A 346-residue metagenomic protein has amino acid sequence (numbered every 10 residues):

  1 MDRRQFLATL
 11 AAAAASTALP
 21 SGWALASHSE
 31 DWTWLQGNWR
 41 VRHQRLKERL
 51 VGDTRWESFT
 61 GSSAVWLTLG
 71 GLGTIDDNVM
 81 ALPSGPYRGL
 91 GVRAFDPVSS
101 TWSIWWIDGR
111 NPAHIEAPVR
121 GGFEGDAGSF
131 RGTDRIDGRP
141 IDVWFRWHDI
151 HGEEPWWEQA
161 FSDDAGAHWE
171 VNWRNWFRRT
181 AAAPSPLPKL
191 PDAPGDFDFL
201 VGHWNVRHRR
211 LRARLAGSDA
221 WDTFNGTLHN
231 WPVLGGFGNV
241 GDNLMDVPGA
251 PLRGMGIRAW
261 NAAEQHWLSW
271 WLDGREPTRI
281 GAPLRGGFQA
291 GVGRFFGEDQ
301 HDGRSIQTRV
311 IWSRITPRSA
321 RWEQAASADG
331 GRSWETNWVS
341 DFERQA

Functional and structural regions predicted by a protein language model:
Q5-A24: N-terminal export signals
P20-R40: C-terminal segment of N-terminal export signals and the immediately downstream linker at the start of the mature
W23, V41-W144, R207-H301, Q307-R309: Central antiparallel beta-sheet cores of small beta-barrel/beta-sandwich binding domains
H28, P184-D192: N-terminal pre-domain segments of enzymes
G37-N38, L200-H203: A glycine-anchored, Pro-Gly-centered beta-turn/N-cap motif
L69, D149-E153, L234-G235, T316-R318: Residue-level recognition of beta-strand termini and adjacent short loop/turns
H151, A165-P186, P317-S319, A328-A346: Extended, aromatic/histidine-rich regions of cofactor-dependent oxidoreductases associated with respiratory
A160-D163, A325-S327: Conserved Ser/Thr-centered positions that define the repeating blades of beta-propeller domains
